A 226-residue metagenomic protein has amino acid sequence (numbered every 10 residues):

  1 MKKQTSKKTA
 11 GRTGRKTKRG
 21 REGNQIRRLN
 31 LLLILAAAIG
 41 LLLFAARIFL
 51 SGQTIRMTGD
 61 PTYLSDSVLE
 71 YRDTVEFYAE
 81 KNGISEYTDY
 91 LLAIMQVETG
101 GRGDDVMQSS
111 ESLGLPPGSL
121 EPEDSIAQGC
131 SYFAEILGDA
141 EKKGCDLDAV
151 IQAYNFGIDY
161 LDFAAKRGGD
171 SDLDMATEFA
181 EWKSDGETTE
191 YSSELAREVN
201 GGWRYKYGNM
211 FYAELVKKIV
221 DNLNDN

Functional and structural regions predicted by a protein language model:
K2-L69, Y78-N82, P116-A127, S131 (+1 more regions): Non-catalytic cell-wall polysaccharide-engagement segments
T74-V75, D89-S119, Y132, G157: Cell-wall polysaccharide-cleaving catalytic domain and substrate-binding groove, primarily in peptidoglycan/chitin
G83-T88: Membrane-interfacial loop-to-helix junctions in multi-pass transporters
